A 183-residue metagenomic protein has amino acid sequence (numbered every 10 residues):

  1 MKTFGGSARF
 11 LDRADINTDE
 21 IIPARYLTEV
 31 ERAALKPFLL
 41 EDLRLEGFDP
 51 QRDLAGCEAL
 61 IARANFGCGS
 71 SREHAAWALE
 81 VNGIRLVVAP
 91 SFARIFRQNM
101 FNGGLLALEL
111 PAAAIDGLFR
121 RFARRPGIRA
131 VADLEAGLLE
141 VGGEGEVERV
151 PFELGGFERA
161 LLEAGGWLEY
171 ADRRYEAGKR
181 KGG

Functional and structural regions predicted by a protein language model:
M1-Y26, E169-G183: N-terminal, positively charged, Ser/Thr/Ala/Gly-biased leader segments that form transit/presequence-like amphipathic
A14-D15, R94, A112, G165: Alpha-helix N-cap/helix-start capping motif
I16, G67-E73, L162-A171: Conserved phosphate/anionic-ligand binding catalytic regions in large, soluble enzymes, centered on
I22, T28-A136: Feature captures the catalytic cores and cofactor-binding loops of soluble hydro-lyases/lyases that act on carboxylate
G104-G182: Acidic, glycine-rich flexible loop/linker segments
